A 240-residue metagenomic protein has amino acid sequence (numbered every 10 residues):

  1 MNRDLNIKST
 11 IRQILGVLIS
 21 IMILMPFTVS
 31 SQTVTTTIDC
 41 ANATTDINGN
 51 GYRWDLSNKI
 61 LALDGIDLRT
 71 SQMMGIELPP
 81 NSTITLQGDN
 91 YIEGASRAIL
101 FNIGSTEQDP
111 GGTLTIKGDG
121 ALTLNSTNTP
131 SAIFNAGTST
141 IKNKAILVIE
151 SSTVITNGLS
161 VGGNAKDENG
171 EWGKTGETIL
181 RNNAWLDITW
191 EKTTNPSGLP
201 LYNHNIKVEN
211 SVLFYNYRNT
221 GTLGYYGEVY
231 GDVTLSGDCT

Functional and structural regions predicted by a protein language model:
M1-I11: N-terminal secretory signal peptides that target proteins for export/translocation
I14-P26: Bacterial N-terminal signal peptides
F27-S31: Sec/Tat signal peptide C-region and signal peptidase I cleavage site
Q32-T240: A composition-driven surface/loop motif
